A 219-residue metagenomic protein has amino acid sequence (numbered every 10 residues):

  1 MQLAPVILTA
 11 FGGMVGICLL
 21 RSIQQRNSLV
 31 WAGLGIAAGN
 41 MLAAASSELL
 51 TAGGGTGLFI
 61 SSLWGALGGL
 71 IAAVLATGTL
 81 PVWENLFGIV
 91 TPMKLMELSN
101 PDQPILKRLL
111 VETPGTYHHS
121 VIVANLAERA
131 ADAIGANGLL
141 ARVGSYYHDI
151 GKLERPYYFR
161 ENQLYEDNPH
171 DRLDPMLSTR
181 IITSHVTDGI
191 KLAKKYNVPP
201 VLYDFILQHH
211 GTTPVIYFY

Functional and structural regions predicted by a protein language model:
M1-Y117: Generic detector of multi-pass transmembrane helix bundles and their immediately adjacent loops in polytopic membrane
L106-Y219: Divalent metal-dependent catalytic cores for phosphoryl transfer on phosphate-bearing substrates
